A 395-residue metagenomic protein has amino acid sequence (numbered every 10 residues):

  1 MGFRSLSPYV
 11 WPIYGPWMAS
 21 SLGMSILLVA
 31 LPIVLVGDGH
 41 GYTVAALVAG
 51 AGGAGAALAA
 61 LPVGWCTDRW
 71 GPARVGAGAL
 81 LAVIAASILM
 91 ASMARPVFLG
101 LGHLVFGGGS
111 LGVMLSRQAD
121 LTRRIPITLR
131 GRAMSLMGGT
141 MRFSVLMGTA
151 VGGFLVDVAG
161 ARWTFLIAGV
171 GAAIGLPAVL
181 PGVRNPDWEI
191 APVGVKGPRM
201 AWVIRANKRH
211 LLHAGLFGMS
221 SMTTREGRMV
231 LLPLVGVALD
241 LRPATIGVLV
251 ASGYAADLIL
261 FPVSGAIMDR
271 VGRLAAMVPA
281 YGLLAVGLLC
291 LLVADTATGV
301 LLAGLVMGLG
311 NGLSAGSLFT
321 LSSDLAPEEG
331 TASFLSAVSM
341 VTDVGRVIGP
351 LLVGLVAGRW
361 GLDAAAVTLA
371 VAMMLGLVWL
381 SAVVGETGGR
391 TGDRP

Functional and structural regions predicted by a protein language model:
M1-S7, R184-A214: Juxtamembrane intracellular "pre-TM" segments in multi-pass secondary transporters
L6-G53, L211-F217, S221-V235, L239: Helix-loop boundary and gating motifs at the non-cytosolic
G53-L61, V145-L146, Y254-P262, R346-V347: Residue-level signature of mid-helix packing/kink "hotspots" within the transmembrane helices of 12-pass Major
A59-G71, L260-G272: Helix-to-loop junctions at the C-terminal end of transmembrane segments in multipass secondary transporters
R74-I88, G169, A275-L289: Structural signature of the two symmetry-related core transmembrane helices
V97-V105, T298-V306: Paired small-residue
L104-M141: Cytoplasmic helix-loop-helix junction between adjacent transmembrane helices in 12-TM secondary transporters
V170-A191, G376-V384: C-terminal membrane-cytosol helix-exit motif in multi-pass small-molecule transporters
